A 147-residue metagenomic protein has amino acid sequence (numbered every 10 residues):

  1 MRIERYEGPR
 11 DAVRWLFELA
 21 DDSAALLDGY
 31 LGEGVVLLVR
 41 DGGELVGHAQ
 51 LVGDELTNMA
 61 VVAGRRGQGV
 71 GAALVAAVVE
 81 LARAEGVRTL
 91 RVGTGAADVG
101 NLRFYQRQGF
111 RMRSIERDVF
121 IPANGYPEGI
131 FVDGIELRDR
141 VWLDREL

Functional and structural regions predicted by a protein language model:
R2-G64, A72-A76, E116: Acetyl-CoA-dependent GNAT
G34, L137-W142: Short hydrophobic/aromatic beta-strand or adjacent loop that forms the aromatic wall/cage of a ligand/substrate-binding
V62, R66, G93-G95: Residue-level recognition of the GNAT/N-acetyltransferase active site
G67-E80, R103-R107: Conserved acetyl-CoA-binding loop-helix of GNAT-fold acetyltransferases
A82-G95: Conserved GNAT acetyl-CoA-binding A-motif
V92-L102, R113, R117-A123: Conserved beta-strand-loop-alpha-helix junction that forms the acyl-donor binding cleft
S114-D139: Short, flexible, glycine-rich and Lys/Arg-enriched loop motifs at helix boundaries that contact anionic partners
